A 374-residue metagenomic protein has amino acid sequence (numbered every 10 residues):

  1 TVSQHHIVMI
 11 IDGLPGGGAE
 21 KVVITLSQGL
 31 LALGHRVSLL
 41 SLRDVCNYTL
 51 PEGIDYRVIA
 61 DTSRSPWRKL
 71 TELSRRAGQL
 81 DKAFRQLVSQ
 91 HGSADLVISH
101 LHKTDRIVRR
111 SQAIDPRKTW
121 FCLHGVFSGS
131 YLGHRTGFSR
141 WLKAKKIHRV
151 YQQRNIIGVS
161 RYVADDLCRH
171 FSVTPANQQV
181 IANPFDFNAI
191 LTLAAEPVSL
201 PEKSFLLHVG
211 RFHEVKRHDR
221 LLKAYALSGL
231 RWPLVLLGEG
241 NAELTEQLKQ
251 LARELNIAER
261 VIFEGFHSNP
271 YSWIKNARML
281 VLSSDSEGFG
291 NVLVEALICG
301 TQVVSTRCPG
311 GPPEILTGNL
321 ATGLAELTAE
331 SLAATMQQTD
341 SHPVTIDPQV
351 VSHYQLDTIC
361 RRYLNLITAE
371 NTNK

Functional and structural regions predicted by a protein language model:
M9-G16, K21-T25, G29-E72, N177 (+1 more regions): N-terminal strand-loop element at the rim of the active site of nucleotide-sugar-dependent glycosyltransferases
E20-T25, S204, H208-L227, E246-Q247: A conserved mid-protein helix/loop that constitutes part of the nucleotide-sugar donor-binding site
R85, G137-I156: Membrane-proximal helix-turn-helix segments that form the acceptor-binding/catalytic region of lipid-linked
S99-D105, L123: Short His-centered aromatic/hydrophobic patch
Q152-Q178: A short, active-site helix/loop in glycosyltransferases that binds the activated sugar's phosphate group
F266, D285: Aromatic "clamp/platform" in nucleotide-sugar-dependent glycosyltransferases that forms part of the donor/acceptor
Q302-T306: Short hydrophobic beta-strand element within catalytic cores of glycosyltransferases and related nucleotide-activated
P313-Q338: Change "using UDP/GDP/dTDP sugars" to "using nucleotide sugars
